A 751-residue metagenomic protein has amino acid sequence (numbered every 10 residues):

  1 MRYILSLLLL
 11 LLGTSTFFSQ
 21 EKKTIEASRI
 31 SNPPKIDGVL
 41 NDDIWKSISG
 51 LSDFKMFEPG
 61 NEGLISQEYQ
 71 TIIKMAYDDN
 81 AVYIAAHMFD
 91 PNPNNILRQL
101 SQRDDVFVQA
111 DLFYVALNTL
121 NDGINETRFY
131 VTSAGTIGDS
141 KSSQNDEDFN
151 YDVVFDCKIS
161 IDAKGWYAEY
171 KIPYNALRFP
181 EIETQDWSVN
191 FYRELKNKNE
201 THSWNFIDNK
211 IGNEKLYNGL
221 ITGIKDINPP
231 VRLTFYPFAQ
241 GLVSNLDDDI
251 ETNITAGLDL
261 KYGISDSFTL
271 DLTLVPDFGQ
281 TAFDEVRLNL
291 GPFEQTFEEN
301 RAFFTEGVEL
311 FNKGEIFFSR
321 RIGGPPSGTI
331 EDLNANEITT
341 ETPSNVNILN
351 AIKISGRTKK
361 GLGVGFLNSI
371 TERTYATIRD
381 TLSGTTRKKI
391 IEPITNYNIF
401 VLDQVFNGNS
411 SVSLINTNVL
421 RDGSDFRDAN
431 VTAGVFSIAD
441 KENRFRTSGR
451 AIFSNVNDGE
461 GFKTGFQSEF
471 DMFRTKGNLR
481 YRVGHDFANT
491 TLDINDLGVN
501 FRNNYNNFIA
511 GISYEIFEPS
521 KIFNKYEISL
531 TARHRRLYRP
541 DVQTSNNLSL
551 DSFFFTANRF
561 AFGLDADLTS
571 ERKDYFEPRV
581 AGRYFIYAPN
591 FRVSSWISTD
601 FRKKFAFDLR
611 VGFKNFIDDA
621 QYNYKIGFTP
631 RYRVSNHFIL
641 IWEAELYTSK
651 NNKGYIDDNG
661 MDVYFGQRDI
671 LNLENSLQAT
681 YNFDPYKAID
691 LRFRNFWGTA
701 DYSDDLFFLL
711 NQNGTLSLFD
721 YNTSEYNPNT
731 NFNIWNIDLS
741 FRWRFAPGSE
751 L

Functional and structural regions predicted by a protein language model:
M1-K23: Bacterial Sec-dependent N-terminal signal peptides
Q20-D403, S413-L414: Structural preference for beta-rich elements and adjacent junctions enriched in aromatics
F206-N228, T374-E442, R474, F560-R602 (+3 more regions): Outer-membrane beta-barrel transmembrane domain signature of Gram-negative proteins, especially the mid-to-C-terminal
P237, I254-A256, L260, F268 (+9 more regions): Extended, hydrophobic alpha-helical segments in both membrane/secreted and soluble proteins
T269, V275, F283-D284, F293-E294 (+5 more regions): Extended, well-ordered alpha-helical scaffold/bundle regions in very large, multi-domain proteins
N336-P343, R387-I390, N418-G423, F613-N615 (+1 more regions): The substrate-binding groove and active-site-proximal loops of carbohydrate-active enzymes, especially glycoside
N347-L349, S355, R427-A429, E442-L751: Exposed, low-structure sequence patches enriched in small/polar residues
